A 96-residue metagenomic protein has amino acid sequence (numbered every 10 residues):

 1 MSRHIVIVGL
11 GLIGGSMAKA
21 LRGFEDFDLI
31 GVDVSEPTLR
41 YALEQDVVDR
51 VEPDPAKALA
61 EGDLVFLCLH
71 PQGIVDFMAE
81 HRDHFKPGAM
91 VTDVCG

Functional and structural regions predicted by a protein language model:
M1-D54, A60: NAD(P)+-binding Rossmann beta1-loop-alpha1 motif at the extreme N-terminus of oxidoreductases
P55-F85, A89-T92: Rossmann-like NAD(P)-binding element
V94-G96: Rossmann-fold NAD(P)-binding glycine/threonine-rich loop
